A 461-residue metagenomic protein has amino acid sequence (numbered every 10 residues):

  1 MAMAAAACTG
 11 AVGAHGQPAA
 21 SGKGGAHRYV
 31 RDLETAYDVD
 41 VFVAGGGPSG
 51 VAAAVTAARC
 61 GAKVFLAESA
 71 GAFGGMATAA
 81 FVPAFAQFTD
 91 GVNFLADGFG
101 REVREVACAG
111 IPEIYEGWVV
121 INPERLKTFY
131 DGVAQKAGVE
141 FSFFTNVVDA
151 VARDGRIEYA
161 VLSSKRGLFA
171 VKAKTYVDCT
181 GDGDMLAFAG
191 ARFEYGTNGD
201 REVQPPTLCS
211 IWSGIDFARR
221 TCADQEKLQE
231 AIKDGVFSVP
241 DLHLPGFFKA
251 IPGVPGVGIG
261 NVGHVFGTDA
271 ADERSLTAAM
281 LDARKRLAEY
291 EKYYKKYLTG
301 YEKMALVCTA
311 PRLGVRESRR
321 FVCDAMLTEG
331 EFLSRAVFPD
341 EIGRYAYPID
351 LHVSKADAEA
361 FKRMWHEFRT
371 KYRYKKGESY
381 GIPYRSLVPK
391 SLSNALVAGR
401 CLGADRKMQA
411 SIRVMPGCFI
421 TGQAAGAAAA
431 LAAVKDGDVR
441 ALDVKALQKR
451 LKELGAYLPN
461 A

Functional and structural regions predicted by a protein language model:
M1-P18: N-terminal export signals
G22-R28, G377-G381: Short gly/ser/thr-rich secondary-structure transition/capping motifs
L33-G47: Beta1/beta-strand and adjacent pyrophosphate-binding region of the FAD-binding site in flavoprotein oxidoreductases
G46, S69, R400: Cofactor-binding loop segments of dinucleotide-utilizing enzymes, especially the Rossmann-like FAD- and NAD(P)+-binding
G50: N-terminal Rossmann-fold NAD(P) dinucleotide-binding loop
T56, A62-K63, A67-D149, R153 (+2 more regions): Conserved N-terminal/central alpha/beta ligand/cofactor-binding core
F144, Y159, S164, L168-T175 (+1 more regions): Flavin (FAD/FMN)-binding glycine-rich loop and adjacent Rossmann-like elements that form
